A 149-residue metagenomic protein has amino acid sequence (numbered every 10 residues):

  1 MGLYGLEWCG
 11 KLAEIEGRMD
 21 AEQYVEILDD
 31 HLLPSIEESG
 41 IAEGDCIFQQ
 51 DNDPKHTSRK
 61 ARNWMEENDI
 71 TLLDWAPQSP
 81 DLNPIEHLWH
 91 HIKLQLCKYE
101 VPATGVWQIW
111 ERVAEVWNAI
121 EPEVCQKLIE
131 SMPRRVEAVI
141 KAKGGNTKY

Functional and structural regions predicted by a protein language model:
M1-E43: Electropositive, glycine- and tryptophan-enriched low-complexity nucleic-acid-binding patches
E7-G10, E43, N68, P80 (+1 more regions): Eukaryote-biased feature marking scaffold/signaling PDZ-domain proteins and nuclear chromatin regulators
E37-C46, E121-K127: Surface-exposed helix-capping loop/turn segments at secondary-structure junctions
Q50-N52, S58-K60, D74-K98, T104: RNase H-like two-metal-ion nuclease catalytic core shared by retroviral integrases and related mobile-element nucleases
R59, I70, I109-R112: Short alpha-helical patches at protein termini and domain edges that function as localization/binding signals
I85-Y149: C-terminal anion-handling pockets and recognition modules
